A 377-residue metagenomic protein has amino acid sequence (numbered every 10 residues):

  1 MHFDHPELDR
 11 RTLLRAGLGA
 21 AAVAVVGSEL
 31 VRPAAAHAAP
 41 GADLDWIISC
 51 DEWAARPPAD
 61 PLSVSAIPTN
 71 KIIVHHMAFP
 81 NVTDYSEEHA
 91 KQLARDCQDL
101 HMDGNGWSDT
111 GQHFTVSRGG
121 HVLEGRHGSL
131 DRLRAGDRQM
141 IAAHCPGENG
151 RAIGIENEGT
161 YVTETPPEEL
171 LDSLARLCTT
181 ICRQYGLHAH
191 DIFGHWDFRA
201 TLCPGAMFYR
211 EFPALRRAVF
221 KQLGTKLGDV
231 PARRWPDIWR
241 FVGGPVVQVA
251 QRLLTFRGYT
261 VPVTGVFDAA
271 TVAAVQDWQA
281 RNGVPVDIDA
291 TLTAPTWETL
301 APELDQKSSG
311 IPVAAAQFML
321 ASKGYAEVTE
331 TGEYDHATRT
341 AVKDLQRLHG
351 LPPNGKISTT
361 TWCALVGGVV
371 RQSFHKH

Functional and structural regions predicted by a protein language model:
M1-A24: N-terminal secretory signal peptides and thylakoid transit peptides that target proteins across membranes
H2-D9, H37-M77, S117-G136, I141-R252 (+6 more regions): Basic/polar, cationic surfaces and motifs that engage anionic cell-wall and phosphate/carboxylate ligands
V25-A42: C-terminal region of N-terminal signal peptides and the immediate post-cleavage residues of exported proteins
I67-G106: Active-site acidic/histidine clusters and adjacent loop/turn architecture that either coordinate catalytic ions
N81-S86, V162-P167, L202, P262-V263 (+3 more regions): A generic structural signal for short coil/turn motifs at secondary-structure boundaries
A94-N105, G111-G128, A152: Cell-envelope/glycan interface and biosynthesis
G104-H113, Q184-W196, P262-T264, D287-I288 (+2 more regions): Surface-exposed patches in mature extracellular/periplasmic domains of secreted proteins
D237-E298, D305-G368, H375-K376: Short acidic, glycine/serine/threonine-rich helix-capping segments at coil-helix boundaries
